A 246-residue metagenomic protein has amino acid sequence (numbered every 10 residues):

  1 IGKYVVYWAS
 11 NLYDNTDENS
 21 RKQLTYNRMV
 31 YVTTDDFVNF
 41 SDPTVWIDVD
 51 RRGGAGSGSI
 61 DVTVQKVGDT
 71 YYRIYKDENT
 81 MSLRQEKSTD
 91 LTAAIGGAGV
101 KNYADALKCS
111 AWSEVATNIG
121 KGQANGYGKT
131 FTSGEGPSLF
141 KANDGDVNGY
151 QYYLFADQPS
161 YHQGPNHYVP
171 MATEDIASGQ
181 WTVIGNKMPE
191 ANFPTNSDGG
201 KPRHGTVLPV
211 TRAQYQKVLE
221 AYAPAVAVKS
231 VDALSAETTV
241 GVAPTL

Functional and structural regions predicted by a protein language model:
I1-A227: Carbohydrate-active catalytic/glycan-binding domains of CAZyme proteins, especially the secreted or lumenal ectodomains
D232-T245: Short, solvent-exposed loop/linker segments at the N-terminal edge of repeated beta-sheet extracellular domains
